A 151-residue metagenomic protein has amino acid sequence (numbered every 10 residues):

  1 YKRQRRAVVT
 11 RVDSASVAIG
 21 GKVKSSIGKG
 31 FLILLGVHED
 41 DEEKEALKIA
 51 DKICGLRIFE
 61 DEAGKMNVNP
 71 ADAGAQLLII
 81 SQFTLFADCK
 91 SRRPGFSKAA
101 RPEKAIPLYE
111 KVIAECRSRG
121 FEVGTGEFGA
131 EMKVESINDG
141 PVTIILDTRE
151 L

Functional and structural regions predicted by a protein language model:
Y1-Q4: Conserved small/polar residues in nucleotide/adenosyl-binding loops
T10, G36, S81, I145: Short beta-strand segments
K22-G74, F86-A114, S118-R119: Compact, glycine-rich, soluble single-domain proteins
I49, I80, V142: Residue-level signal for inorganic ion chemistry
E62-L77, G124-S136: Glycine/charge-rich, flexible interdomain linkers and switch-proximal surface loops that mediate coupling
P94-L151: Positively charged, low-complexity, intrinsically disordered RNA-binding extensions
